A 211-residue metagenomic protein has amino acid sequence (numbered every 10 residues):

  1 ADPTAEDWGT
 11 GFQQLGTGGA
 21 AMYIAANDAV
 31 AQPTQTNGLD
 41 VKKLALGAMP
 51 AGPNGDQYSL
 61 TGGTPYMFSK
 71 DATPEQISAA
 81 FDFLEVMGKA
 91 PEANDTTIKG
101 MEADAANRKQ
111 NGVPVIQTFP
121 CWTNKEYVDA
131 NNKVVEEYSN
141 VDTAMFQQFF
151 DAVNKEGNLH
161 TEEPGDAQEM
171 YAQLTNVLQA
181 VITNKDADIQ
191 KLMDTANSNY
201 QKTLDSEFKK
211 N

Functional and structural regions predicted by a protein language model:
A1-T36, G47-M49, L192: Extracytoplasmic ligand-binding clamshell segments of periplasmic binding protein
F12, G16, N27-V30, I77-L84 (+3 more regions): Extracytoplasmic/secreted envelope proteins and their assembly/folding machinery, especially bacterial periplasmic
G16, A20, D28, Q35 (+3 more regions): Sec-exported extracytoplasmic/periplasmic mature domains
G16-G19, V41, G62: Short, well-ordered loop/turn elements at secondary-structure boundaries
P33-L39, G55-L60, M67-A172: C-terminal lobe and pocket-closing loops of periplasmic/extracytoplasmic Venus-flytrap solute-binding proteins
L44, G63-Y66: Small-molecule pocket liners
E75, P91, D95, E163-D166 (+2 more regions): Conserved N-terminal structural module of periplasmic/extracytoplasmic solute-binding proteins
